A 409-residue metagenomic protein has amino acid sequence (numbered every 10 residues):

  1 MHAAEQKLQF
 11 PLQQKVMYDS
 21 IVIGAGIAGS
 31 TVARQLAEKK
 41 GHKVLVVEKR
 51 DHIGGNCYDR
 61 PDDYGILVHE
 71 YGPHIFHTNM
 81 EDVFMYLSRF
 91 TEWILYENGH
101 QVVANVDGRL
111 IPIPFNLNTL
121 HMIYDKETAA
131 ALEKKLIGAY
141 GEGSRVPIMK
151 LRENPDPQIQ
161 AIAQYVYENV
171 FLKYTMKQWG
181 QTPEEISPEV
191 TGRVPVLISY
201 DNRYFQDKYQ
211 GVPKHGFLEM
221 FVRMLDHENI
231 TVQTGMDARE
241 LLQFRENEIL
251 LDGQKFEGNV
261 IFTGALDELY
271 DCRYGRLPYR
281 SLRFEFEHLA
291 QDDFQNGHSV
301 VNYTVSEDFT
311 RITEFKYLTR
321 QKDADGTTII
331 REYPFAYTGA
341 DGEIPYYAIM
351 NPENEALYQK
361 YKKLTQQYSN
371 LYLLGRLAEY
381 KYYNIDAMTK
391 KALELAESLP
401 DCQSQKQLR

Functional and structural regions predicted by a protein language model:
M1-S20, E38-G41: Extreme N-terminal leader/targeting segments of oxidoreductases
S20-V46: N-terminal Rossmann-like FAD-binding beta1-loop-alpha1 element of flavoenzymes
A37-P61: Glycine-rich FAD pyrophosphate-binding loop
K39, E240-L364: Mid-domain catalytic core of redox enzymes that form a hydrophobic substrate pocket/lid adjacent to a catalytic redox
G54-N56, V103-N105, I111-I113, W179 (+6 more regions): Short catalytic/ligand-binding loop motif for oxyanion handling, primarily in non-cytosolic enzymes, centered on
Y64-A139: Dinucleotide-binding Rossmann-like beta1-alpha1 core, especially the glycine-rich loop that anchors the ADP
R109-L110, P114-G258: Active-site/ligand-binding neighborhood in enzyme catalytic cores
I344-R409: C-terminal catalytic lobe of FAD-dependent flavoproteins
